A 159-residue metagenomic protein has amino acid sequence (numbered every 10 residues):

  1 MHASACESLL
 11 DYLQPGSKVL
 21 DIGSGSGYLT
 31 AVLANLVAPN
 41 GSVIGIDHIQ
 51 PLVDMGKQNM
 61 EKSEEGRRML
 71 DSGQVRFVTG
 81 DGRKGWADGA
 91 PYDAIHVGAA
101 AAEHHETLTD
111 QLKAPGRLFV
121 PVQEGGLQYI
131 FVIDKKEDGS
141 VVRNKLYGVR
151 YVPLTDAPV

Functional and structural regions predicted by a protein language model:
M1-L9: A glycine-rich, Thr/Ser-enriched phosphate-binding loop motif common to dinucleotide/cofactor-binding enzymes
S8-D138, V142: Conserved nucleotide-cofactor-binding alpha/beta core module
A94, K135, R150, P158-V159: General N-terminal targeting signals
V142-P158: Conserved histidine-centered catalytic loops in small-molecule metabolism enzymes
